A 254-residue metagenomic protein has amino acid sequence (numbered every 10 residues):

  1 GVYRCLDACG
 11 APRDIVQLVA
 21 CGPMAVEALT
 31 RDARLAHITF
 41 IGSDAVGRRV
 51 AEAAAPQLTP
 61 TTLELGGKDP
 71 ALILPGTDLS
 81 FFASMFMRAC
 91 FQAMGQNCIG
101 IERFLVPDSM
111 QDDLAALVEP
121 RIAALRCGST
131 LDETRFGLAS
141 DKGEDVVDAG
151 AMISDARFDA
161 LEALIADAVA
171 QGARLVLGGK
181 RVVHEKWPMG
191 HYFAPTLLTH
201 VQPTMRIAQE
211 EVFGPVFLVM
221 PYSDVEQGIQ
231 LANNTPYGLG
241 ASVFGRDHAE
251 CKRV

Functional and structural regions predicted by a protein language model:
G1-A25: PLP-dependent aminotransferase-like
D7-P12, L125, S129, M205: Short helix-capping segments at alpha-helix termini
L18, P75, S154, L218-S223 (+1 more regions): A structural signal for short, well-ordered beta-strand elements
A20-A28, D32-A33, G42-R49: Beta-loop-alpha module in the N-terminal Rossmann-like domain of NAD(P)-dependent dehydrogenases, especially those
V26-T30, A83, E226-I229: Short hydrophobic/charged patches on amphipathic alpha-helices used for structural packing and interfaces
H37, S43-Q202, L231: ALDH superfamily catalytic-core signature
D145-D148, G190-A194, E210-V216, T235-L239: Conserved glycine-rich beta-strand-loop-beta hairpin in the small C-terminal domain of fold type I
